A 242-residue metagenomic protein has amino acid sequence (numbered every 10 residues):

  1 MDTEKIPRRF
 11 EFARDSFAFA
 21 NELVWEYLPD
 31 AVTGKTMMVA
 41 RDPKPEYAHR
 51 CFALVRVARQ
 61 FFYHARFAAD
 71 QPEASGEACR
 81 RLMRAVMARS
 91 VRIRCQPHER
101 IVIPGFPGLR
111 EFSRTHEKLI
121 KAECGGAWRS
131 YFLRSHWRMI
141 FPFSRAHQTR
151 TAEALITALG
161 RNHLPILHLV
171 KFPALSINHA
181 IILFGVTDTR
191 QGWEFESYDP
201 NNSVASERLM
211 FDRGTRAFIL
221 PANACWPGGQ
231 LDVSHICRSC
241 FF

Functional and structural regions predicted by a protein language model:
M1, A174-N178, T187-F242: Cys-His-centered catalytic/binding microenvironment captured across papain-like cysteine peptidases and homologous
T3, T33-T36, T115, T149-T151 (+3 more regions): Residue-identity detector for threonine
I6, I93, I101-I103, I120 (+7 more regions): Weak global preference for isoleucine
I6-R145: Cysteine-nucleophile protease catalytic domains, especially the papain-like/related folds used in DUB/UBL proteases
G34, G76, G105-G108, G125-G126 (+5 more regions): Residue-identity detector for glycine
C79-M87, A180, R208, A222: Short alpha-helical interface elements
F143-R190: Active-site-adjacent substructure of cysteine-protease-like catalytic cores
